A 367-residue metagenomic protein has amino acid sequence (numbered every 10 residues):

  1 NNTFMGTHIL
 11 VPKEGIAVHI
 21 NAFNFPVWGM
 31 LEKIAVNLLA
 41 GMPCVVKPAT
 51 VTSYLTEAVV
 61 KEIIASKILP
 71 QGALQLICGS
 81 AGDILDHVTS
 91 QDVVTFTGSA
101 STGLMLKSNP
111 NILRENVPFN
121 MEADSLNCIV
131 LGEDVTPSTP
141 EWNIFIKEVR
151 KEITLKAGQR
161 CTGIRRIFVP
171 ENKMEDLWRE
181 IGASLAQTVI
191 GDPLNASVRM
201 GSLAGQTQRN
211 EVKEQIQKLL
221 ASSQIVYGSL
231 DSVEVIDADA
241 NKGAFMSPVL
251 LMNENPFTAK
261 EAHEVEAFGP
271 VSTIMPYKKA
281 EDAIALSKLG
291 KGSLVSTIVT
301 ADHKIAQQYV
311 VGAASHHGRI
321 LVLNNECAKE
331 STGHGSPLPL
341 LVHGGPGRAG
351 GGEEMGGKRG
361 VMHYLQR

Functional and structural regions predicted by a protein language model:
N1-G6, Q187, A204, V212-K213 (+3 more regions): N-terminal Rossmann-like NAD(P)+-binding subdomain of aldehyde/semialdehyde dehydrogenases
N1-I144, Y277, E330, P337: Rossmann-like NAD(P) dinucleotide-binding subdomain of oxidoreductase/dehydrogenase enzymes
P43, Q224-I225, S293: Residue-level detector of anion-binding/catalytic polar loops
P43-T50, I167-F168, V322-N324: Short internal beta-strands
V46-K47, L126-G132, G201, G269 (+1 more regions): Short beta-alpha connecting loops at secondary-structure transitions that line or flank enzyme active sites
E62-K67, G72-A73, Q91-V93, S101-F257 (+4 more regions): ALDH superfamily catalytic-core signature
I68-Q71, S90-Q91, R179, A183-S184 (+2 more regions): Conserved C-terminal structural/oligomerization subdomain of aldehyde/semialdehyde dehydrogenase
C78, Y227-S229, N324: Short loop/edge segments at beta-strand edges and connector loops that shape dinucleotide/nucleotide cofactor-binding
